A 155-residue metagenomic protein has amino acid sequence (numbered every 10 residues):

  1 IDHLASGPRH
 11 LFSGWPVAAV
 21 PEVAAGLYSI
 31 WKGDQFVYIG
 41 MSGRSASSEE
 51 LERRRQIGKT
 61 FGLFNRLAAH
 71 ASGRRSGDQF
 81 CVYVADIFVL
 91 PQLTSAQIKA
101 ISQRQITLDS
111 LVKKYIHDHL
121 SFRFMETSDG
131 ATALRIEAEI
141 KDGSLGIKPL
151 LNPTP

Functional and structural regions predicted by a protein language model:
I1-A96, I101, S110, M125-G146 (+1 more regions): GIY-YIG nuclease catalytic motif and its immediate N-terminal context
L111-D118: Short, conserved catalytic or adaptor-binding loops enriched in Gly and charged residues
F122: Short, aromatic/basic-rich helix-turn unit that serves as a nucleic-acid recognition element
